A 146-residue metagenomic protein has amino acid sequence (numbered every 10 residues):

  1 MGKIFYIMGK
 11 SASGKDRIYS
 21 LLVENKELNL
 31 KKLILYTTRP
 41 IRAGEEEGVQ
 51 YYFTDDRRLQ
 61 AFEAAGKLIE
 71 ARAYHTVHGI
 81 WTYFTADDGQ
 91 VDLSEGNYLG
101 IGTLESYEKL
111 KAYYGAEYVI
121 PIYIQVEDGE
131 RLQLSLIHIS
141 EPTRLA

Functional and structural regions predicted by a protein language model:
I7: Hydrophobic anchor at the beta1->P-loop junction of P-loop NTPases
K10-S11: The conserved Walker
D16: Walker A/P-loop
E24-K32: Post-Walker A helix-loop "phosphate-sensing" segment adjacent to the P-loop in P-loop NTPases
T37-Y98, G102-L104: ATP-dependent small-molecule kinase phosphotransfer cores that center on conserved nucleotide phosphate-binding segments
L99-T103, Y114-S135: Conserved phosphate-donor/acceptor-positioning beta-strand/loop module used by diverse small-molecule
I137-A146: Single conserved hydrophobic/aromatic residue that forms the stacking wall/gate of nucleotide- or nucleobase-binding
